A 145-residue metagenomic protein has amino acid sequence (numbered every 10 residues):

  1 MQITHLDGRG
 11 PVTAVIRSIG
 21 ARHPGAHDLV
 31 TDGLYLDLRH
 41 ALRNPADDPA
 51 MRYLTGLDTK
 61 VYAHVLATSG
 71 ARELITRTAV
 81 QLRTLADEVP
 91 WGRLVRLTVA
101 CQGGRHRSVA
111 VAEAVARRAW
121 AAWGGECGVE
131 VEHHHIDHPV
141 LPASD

Functional and structural regions predicted by a protein language model:
M1-P11, G124-E126, D137-D145: Actinobacteria-biased recognition of intrinsically disordered, low-complexity terminal regions
Q2-L54: Glycine-rich, flexible N-terminal cofactor/catalytic loop recognition
D32, G92-L94, E126: A general structural motif
A46-L94: Helix-loop module immediately N-terminal to the HCX5R catalytic loop in PTP-like cysteine phosphatase domains
G92-A116: Catalytic cysteine-centered active loop of the rhodanese-like fold, especially the PTP/DSP P-loop
A116-C127: Post-Walker A helix-loop "phosphate-sensing" segment adjacent to the P-loop in P-loop NTPases
V129-V131: Generic structural signal for residues in well-ordered beta-strands
H133-H135: Long protein-protein interaction modules used by eukaryotic assembly/scaffold proteins
